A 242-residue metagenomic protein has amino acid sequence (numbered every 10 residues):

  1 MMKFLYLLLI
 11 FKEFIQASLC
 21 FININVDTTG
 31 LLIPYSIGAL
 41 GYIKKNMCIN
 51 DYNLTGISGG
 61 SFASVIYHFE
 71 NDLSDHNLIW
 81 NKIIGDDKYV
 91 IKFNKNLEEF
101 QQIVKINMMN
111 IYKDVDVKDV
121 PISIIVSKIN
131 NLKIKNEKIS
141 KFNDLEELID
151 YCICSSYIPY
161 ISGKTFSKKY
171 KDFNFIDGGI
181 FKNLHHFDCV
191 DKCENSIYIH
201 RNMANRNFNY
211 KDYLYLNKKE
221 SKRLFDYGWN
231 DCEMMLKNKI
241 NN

Functional and structural regions predicted by a protein language model:
M1-L7, K12-E13: Sec-dependent signal peptide recognition, specifically the positively charged N-region followed immediately by
F11-T55, V65-N242: Patatin-like phospholipase
S58: Catalytic nucleophile serine of serine hydrolases, specifically the conserved "nucleophile elbow" pentapeptide
